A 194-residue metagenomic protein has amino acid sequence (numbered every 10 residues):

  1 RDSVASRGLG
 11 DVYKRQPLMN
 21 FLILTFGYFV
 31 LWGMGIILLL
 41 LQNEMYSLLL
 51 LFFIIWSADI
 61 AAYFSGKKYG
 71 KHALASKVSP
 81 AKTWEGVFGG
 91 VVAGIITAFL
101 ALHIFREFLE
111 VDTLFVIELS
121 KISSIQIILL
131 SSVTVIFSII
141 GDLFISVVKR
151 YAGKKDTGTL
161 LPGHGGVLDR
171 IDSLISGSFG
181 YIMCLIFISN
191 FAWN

Functional and structural regions predicted by a protein language model:
D2-Y13: Single conserved hydrophobic/aromatic residue that forms the stacking wall/gate of nucleotide- or nucleobase-binding
K14-M19, A75: Membrane-interface helix-boundary motifs at transmembrane edges
I23-A61, G66-K68, H72, V87-N194: Hydrophobic alpha-helical transmembrane segments
P80-V87: Membrane-water interface at loop-to-transmembrane-helix junctions
